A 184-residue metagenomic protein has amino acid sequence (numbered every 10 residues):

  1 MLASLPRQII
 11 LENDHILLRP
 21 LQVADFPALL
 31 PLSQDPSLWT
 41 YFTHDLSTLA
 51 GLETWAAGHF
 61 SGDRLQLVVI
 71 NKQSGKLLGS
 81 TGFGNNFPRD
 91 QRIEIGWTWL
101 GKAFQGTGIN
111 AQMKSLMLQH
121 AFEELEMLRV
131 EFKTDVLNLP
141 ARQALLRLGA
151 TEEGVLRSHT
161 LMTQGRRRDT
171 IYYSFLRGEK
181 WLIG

Functional and structural regions predicted by a protein language model:
M1-I109, H120, E124, T160 (+1 more regions): GNAT-family acyltransferases
G106, L125-E126, G149, G154: Glycine-centered helix-boundary capping/hinge motifs
E123-K133: Conserved GNAT acetyl-CoA-binding A-motif
E131-K133, T151-R168: Conserved catalytic-core motifs of GNAT/GCN5-like acyltransferases
F132-R142: Conserved beta-strand-loop-alpha-helix junction that forms the acyl-donor binding cleft
